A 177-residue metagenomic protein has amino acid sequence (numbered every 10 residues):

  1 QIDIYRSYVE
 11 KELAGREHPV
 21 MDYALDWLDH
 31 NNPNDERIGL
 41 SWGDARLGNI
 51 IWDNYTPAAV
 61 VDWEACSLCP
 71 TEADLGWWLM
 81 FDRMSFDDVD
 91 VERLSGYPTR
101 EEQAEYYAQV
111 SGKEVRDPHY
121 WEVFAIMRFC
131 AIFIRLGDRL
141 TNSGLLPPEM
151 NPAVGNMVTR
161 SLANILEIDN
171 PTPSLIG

Functional and structural regions predicted by a protein language model:
Q1-G43, D53-Y55, Q109: An alpha-helical support segment within catalytic cores of ATP-dependent transferases
D53, S67-P70: Cytochrome P450 core scaffold surrounding the K-helix E-X-X-R motif and the conserved "meander" helix-loop region
V61-C66: Activation of the activation-loop gatekeeper triad in protein kinase-fold domains
E72-G112, A125-G144: Active-site activation/catalytic loop segments of kinase-like enzymes and analogous catalytic loops in related
V110-Y120: Acidic, serine/threonine- and proline-rich low-complexity regulatory regions
N142-G177: Regulatory N- and C-terminal appendages and interdomain linkers associated with kinase/kinase-like NTP transferase
